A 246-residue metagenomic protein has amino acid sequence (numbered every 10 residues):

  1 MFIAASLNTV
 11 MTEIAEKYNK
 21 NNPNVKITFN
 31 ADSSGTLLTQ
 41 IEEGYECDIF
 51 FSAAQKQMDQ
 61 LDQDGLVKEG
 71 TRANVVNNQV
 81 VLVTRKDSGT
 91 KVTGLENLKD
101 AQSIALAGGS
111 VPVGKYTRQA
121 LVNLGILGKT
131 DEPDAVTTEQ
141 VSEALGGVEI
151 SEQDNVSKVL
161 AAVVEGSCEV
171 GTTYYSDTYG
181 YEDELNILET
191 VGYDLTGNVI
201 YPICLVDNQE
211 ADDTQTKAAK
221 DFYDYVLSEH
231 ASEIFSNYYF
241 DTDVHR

Functional and structural regions predicted by a protein language model:
M1-K20, G35, Q55, Q63 (+2 more regions): Exported/periplasmic ABC-transporter solute-binding proteins
N22-T28: A generic structural motif
N24, E46-C47, C168: Short, high-confidence coil segments that cap the C-terminus of an alpha-helix and link into the following beta-strand
F29-T39, E46-D62: Ligand-binding clamshell of periplasmic/extracellular solute-binding protein-like
Q40-I41, A162: CheY-like receiver
E42-E43, V76-N77: Extracytoplasmic metal-acquisition and chelation regions
D64-R72: A short, gly/pro- and small-residue-rich
